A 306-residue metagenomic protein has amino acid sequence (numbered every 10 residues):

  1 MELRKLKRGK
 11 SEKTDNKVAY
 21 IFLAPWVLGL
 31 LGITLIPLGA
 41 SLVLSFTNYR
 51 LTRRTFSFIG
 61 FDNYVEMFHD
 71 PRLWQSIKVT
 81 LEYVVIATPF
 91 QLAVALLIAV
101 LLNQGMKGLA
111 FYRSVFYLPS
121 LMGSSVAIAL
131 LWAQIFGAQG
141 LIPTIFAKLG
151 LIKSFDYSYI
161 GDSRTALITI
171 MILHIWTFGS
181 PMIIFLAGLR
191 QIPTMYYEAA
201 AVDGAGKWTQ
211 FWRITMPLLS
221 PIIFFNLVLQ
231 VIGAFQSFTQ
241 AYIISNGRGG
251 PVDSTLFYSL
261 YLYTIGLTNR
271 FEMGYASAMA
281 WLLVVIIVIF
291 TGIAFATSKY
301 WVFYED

Functional and structural regions predicted by a protein language model:
M1-T14: Short, Lys/Arg-rich, polar N-terminal cytosolic tail immediately upstream of the first transmembrane signal-anchor
D15-D306: A structural signal for multi-pass alpha-helical bundles of membrane permease subunits that mediate small-molecule
